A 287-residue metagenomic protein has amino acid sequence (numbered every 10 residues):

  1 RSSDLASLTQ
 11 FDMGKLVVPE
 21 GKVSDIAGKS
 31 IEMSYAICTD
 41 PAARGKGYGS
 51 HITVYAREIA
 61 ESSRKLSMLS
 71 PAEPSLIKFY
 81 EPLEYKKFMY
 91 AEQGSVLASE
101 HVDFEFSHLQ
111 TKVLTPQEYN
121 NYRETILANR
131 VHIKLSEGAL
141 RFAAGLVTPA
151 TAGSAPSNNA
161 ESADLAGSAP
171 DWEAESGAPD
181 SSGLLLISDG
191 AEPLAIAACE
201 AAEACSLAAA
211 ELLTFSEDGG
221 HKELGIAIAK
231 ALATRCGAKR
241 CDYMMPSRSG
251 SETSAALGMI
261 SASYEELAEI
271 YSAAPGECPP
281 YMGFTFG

Functional and structural regions predicted by a protein language model:
L5-S7, A195-I196: Short glycine-/small-residue motifs
Q10-F11, T39, C199: GNAT/GCN5-related N-acetyltransferase fold signature
K29-P41, C205-G219: Conserved acetyl-CoA binding element of GNAT-fold acetyltransferases
T39, G45-E58, G220-A233: Conserved acetyl-CoA-binding loop-helix of GNAT-fold acetyltransferases
A60-A72, C236-S247: Conserved GNAT acetyl-CoA-binding A-motif
E81-D103, E211-G219, A227-G287: Active-site/acyl-donor-binding loops of N-acyltransferases
K86-L213: Amide-forming acyltransferase catalytic core, primarily the GNAT-like/NAT-type and related acyltransferase folds
